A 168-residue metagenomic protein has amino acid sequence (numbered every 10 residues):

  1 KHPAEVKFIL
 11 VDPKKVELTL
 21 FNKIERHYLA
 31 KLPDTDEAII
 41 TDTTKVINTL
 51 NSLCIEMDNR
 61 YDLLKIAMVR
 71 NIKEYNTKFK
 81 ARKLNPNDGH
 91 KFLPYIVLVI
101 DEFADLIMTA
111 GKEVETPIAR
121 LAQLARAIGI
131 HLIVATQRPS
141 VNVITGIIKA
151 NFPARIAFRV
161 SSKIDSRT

Functional and structural regions predicted by a protein language model:
K1-V69, D88, L93-T168: P-loop NTPase catalytic phosphate-binding loop
D58, N76-K78: Intrinsically disordered, low-complexity sequence elements enriched in Ser/Thr/Gly/Pro
N71-Y75: Cytosolic-facing regulatory segments adjacent to core modules
F79-P86: Conserved RecA-like ASCE ATPase "motif II neighborhood" in helicase/translocase motors
